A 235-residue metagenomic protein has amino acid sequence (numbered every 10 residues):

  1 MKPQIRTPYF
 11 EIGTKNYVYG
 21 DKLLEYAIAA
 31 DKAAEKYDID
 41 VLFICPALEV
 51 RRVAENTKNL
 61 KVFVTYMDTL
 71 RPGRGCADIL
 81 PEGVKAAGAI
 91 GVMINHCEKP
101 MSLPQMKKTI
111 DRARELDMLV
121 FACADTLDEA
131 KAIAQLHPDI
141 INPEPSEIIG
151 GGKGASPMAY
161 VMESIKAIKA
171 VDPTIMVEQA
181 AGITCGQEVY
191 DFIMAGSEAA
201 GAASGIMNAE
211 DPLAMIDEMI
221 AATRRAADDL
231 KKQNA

Functional and structural regions predicted by a protein language model:
M1-I79, V120, D128-H137: Conserved N-terminal beta1-alpha1 strand-loop-helix module at the mouth
K15, I90-M101, I140-K153, A195-I216: Glycine-rich phosphate-binding active-site loops on the catalytic face of alpha/beta enzymes
N56-V62, K85-V92, E115, L136-N142 (+1 more regions): Glycine-enriched alpha-helix->loop->beta-strand junction motifs that scaffold or abut catalytic
K58-A113: Glycine/small-residue-rich loop that forms an oxyanion/phosphate-binding "nest" at active or ligand-binding sites
T65-C76, L103-P104, A122-L127, M176-Q187: Glycine-rich beta-to-alpha transition loops that act as phosphate-gripper elements at the mouths of alpha/beta enzyme
I79, D125-H137, G182-A200: Catalytic cores of alpha/beta
M93-A167, V171-D172: Conserved anion-binding
T109-A113, A155-M158, G205-A235: C-terminal helical cap(s) of enzyme catalytic domains, especially alpha/beta-barrels
